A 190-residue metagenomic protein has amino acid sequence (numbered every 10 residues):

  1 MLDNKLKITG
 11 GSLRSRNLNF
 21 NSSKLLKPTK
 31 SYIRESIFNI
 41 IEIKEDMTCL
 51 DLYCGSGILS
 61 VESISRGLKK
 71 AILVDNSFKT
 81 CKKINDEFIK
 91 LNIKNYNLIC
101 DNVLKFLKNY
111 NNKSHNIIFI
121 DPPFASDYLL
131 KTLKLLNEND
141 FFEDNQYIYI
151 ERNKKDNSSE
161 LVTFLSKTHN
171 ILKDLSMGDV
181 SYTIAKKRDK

Functional and structural regions predicted by a protein language model:
M1-K190: Class I S-adenosyl-L-methionine-dependent methyltransferase catalytic core
